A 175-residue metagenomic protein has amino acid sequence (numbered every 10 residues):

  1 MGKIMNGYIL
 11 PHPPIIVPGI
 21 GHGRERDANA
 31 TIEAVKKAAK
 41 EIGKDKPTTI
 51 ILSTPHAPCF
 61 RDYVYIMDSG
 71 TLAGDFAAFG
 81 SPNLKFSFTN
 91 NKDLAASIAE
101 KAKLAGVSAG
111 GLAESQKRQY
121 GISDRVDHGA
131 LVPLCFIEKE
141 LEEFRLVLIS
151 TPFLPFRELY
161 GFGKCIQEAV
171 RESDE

Functional and structural regions predicted by a protein language model:
M1-K3, L141-E142: A generic structural signal for short, non-catalytic loop/turn and secondary-structure boundary residues
G2-G110: A short aromatic-anchored loop/beta-hairpin motif
E114-D174: Glycine-rich phosphate- or other oxyanion-binding loops that anchor nucleotides, phosphorylated ligands
